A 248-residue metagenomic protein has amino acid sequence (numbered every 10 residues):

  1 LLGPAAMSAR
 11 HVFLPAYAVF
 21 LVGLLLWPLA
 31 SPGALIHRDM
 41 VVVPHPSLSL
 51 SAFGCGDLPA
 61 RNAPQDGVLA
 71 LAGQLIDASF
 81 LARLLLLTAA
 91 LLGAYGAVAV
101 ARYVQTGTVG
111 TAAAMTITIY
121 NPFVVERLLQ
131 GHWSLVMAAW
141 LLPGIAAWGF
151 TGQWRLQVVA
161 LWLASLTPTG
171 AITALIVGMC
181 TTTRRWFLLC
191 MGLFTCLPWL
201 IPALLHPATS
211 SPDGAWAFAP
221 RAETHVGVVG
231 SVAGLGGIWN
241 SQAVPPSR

Functional and structural regions predicted by a protein language model:
L1-A5, F20-L21, W154-V159, T167 (+3 more regions): Short intrinsically disordered, low-complexity coil segments enriched in acidic
L1-P28, Y95: Start-transfer (signal-anchor) and selected internal transmembrane alpha helices of multi-pass inner/ER membrane
S8, I76-F80, S165: Juxtamembrane loop-transmembrane helix junctions in multi-pass integral membrane proteins, especially the extracellular
A16, L29, G33, H45-S47 (+8 more regions): Hydrophobic residues in alpha-helical membrane-spanning segments
L24, L91-Y103, V109-T182, L188-A203: Membrane-embedded helix bundles of polyisoprenyl
L24-Q105, V109-L141: Active-site lumenal/periplasmic loops and adjacent helix-entry segments of GT-C-fold, multi-pass membrane
S51-A52, P59, V68, M191-R248: Periplasmic/ER-lumenal interhelical loops and adjacent helix-loop junctions in multi-pass membrane proteins
L86, A160-W162, L189, P245-R248: Generic recognition of flexible, low-complexity loop/linker segments
